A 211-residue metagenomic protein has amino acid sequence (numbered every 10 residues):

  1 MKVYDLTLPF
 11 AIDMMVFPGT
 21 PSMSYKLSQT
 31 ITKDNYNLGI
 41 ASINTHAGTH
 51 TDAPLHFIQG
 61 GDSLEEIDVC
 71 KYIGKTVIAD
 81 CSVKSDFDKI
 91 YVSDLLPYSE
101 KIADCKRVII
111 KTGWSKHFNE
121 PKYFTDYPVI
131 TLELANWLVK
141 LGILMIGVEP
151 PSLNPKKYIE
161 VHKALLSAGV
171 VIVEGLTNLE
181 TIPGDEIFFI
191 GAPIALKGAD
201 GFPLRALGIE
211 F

Functional and structural regions predicted by a protein language model:
M1-F211: Active-/binding-site microenvironments in catalytic and ligand-binding cores
